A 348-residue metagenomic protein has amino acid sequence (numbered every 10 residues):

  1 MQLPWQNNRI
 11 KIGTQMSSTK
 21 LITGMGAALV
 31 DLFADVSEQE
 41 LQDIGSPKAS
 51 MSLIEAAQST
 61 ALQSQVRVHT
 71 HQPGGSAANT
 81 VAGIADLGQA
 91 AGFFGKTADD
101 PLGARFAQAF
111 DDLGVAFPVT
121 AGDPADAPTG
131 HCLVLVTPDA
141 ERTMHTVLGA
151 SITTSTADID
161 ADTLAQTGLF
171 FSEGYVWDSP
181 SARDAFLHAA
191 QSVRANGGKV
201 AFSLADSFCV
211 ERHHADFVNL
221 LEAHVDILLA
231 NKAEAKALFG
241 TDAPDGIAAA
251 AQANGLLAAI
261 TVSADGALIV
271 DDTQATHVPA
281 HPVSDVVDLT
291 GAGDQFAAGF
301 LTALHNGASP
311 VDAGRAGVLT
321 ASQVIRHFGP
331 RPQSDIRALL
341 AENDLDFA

Functional and structural regions predicted by a protein language model:
W5-G92, A104-R105: Glycine-rich phosphate/adenosyl-contacting loop at the front of the ribokinase-like
W5-Q6, K11-L29, Q42-K48, S192 (+2 more regions): Conserved phosphate-binding/catalytic region of the ribokinase-like
A56-H131, P138, L148, E342-F347: Substrate-binding N-lobe of the ribokinase-like
I84, N231, G293: Short, conserved phosphate/pyrophosphate- and ester-handling motifs at nucleotide-, phospho-/glycolipid
A91, F117, V200-A201, A258: Hydrophobic beta-strand scaffold residues
P118-D123, V134-S179: Conserved phosphate-binding/catalytic loop of the ribokinase/pfkB sugar-kinase fold
L169-A248, D265-A267: Conserved beta-alpha-beta core of the PfkB/ribokinase-like small-molecule kinase fold
